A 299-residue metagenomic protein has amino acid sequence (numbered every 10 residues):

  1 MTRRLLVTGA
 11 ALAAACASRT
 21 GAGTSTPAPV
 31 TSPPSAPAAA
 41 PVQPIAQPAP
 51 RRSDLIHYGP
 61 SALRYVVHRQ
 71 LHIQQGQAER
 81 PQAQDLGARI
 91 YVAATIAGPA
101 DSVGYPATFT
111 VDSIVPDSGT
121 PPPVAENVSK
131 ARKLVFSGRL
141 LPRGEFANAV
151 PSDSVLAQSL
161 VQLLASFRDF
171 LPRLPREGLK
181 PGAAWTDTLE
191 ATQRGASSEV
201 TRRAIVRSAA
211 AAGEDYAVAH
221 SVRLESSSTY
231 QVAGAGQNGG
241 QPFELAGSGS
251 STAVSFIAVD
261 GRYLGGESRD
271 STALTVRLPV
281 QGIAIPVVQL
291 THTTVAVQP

Functional and structural regions predicted by a protein language model:
M1-V7: N-terminal export leaders
V7-A15: Bacterial N-terminal signal peptides
C16-T20: Bacterial signal peptide processing site
S25-P299: Signature of exported/secreted
